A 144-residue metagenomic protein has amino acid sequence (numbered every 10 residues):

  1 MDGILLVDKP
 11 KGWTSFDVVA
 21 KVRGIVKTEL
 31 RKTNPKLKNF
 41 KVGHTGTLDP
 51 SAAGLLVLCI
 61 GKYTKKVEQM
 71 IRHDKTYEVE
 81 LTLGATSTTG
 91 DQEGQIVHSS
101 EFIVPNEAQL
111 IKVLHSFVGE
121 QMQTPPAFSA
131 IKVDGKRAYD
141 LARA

Functional and structural regions predicted by a protein language model:
M1-A144: Catalytic/RNA-binding core of pseudouridine synthases
